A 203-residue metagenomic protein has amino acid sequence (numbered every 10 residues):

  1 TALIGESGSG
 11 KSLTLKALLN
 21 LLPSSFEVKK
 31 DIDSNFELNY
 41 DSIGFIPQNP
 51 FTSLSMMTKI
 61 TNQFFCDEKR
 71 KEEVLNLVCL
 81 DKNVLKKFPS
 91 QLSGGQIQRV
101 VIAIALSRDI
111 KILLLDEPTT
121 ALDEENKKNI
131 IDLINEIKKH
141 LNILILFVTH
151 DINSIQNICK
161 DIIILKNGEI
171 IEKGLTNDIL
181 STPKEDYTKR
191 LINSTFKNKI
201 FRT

Functional and structural regions predicted by a protein language model:
F88-L92, Q96: Conserved ABC ATPase signature
I102, L113: Hydrophobic anchor residue at the start of the ABC signature
T149-H150: H-loop/switch region of ABC-family ATPase nucleotide-binding domains
I155-N157: A short, surface-exposed alpha-helical micro-motif characterized by mixed small hydrophobic and charged/polar residues
K173-G174: ABC ATPase "signature
S181-T203: C-terminal boundary and immediately downstream tail of ABC-type ATPase nucleotide-binding domains
